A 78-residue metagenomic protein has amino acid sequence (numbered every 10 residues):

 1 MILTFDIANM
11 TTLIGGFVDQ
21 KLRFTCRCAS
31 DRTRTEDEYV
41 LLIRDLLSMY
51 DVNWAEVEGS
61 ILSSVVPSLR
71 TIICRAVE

Functional and structural regions predicted by a protein language model:
M1-I2, G59: Residue-level preference for the first positions of well-ordered beta-strands
I2-D45: Short glycine-rich, Thr/Ser-proximal phosphate-binding strand/loop in the N-terminal lobe of ATP-dependent enzymes
Y50-E78: Short beta-strand-loop/turn "lid" adjacent to the catalytic site in phosphate-handling enzymes
